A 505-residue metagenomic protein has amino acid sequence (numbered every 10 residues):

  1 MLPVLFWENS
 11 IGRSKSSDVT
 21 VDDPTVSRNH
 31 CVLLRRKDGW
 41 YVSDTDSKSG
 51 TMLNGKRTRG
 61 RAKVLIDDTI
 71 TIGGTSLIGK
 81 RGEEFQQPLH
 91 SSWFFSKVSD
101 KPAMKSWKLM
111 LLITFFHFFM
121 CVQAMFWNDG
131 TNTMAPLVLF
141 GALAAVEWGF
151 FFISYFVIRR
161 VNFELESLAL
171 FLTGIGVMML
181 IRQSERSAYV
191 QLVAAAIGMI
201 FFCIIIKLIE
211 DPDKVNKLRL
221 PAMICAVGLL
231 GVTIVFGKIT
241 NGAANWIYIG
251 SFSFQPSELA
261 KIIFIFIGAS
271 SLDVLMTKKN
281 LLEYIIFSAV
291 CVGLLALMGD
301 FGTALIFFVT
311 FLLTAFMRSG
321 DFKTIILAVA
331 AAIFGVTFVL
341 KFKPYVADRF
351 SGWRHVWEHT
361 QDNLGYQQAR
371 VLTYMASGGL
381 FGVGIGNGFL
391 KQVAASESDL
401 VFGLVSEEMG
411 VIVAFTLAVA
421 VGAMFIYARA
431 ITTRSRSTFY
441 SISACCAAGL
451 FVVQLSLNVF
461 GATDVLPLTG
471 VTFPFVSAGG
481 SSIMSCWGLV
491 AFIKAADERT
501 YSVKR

Functional and structural regions predicted by a protein language model:
M1, T75-M120, A124-M134, I285-S288: Regulatory inter-domain linker segments that are low-complexity and enriched for serine/threonine/proline
L2-T75: Forkhead-associated
A142-V146, A196-F201, E407-I426: Hydrophobic alpha-helical transmembrane segments
V161-A169, R186-A194, I205-L229, I247 (+1 more regions): Interfacial loop-to-transmembrane-helix boundary motif in multi-pass membrane proteins
T240, A244-W246, S253, I326-L417 (+1 more regions): Hydrophobic, glycine- and aromatic-enriched re-entrant/interface helices and adjoining loop segments
K278-L297, F301-K341: Hydrophobic alpha-helical segments of polytopic membrane proteins
I431-G470, V476: Loop-to-helix entry and N-terminal half of a specific, functionally important transmembrane alpha helix in multi-pass
S456-R505: A juxtamembrane structural motif centered on a specific transmembrane helix
